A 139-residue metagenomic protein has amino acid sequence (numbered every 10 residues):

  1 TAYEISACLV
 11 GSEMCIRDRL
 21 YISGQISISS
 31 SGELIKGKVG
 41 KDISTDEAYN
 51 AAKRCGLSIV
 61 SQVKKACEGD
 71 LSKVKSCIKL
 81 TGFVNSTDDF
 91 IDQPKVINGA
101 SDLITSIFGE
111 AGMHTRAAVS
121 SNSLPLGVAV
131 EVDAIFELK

Functional and structural regions predicted by a protein language model:
T1-G11, I16: Single conserved hydrophobic/aromatic residue that forms the stacking wall/gate of nucleotide- or nucleobase-binding
S12-E13, R17-K139: Short, polar/acidic, helix-capping and beta-turn segments at strand->helix junctions that line the mouths
